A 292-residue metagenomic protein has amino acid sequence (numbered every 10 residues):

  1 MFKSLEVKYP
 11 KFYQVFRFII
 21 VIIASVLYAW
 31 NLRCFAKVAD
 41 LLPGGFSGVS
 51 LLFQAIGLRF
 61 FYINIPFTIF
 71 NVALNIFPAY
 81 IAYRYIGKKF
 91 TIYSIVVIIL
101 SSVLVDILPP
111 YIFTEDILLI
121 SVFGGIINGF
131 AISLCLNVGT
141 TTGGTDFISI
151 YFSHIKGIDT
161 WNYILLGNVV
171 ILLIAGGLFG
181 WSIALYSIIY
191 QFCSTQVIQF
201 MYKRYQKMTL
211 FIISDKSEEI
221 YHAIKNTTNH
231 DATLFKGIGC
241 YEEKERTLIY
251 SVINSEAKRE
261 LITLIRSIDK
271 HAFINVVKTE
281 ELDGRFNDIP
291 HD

Functional and structural regions predicted by a protein language model:
M1-K8, Y205-D292: Peripheral (non-transmembrane) domains and long loops of multi-pass membrane proteins
F2-D215, T227: Core subunits and conserved enzymes of cellular information-processing and envelope-translocation systems across
